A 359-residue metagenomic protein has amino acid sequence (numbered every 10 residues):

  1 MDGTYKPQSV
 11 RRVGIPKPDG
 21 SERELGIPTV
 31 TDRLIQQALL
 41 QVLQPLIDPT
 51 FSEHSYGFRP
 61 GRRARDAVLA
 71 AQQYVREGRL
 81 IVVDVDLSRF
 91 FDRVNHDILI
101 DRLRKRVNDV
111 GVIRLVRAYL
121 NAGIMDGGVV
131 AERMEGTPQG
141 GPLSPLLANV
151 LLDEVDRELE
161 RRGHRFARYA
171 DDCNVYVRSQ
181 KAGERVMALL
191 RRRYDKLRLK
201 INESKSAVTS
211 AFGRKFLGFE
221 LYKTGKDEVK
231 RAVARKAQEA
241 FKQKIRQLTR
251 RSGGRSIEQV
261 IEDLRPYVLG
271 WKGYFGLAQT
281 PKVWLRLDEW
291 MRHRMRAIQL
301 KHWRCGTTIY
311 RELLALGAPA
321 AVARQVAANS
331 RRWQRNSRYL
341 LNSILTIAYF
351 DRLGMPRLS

Functional and structural regions predicted by a protein language model:
G3-G14, P18, T50-R62, D66-G213: Conserved polymerase palm-domain catalytic core
P18, I47-F51, R79-I81, N95-I98 (+5 more regions): Short acidic (Asp/Glu) and glycine-rich catalytic loops that position anionic groups and cofactors
V30-T31, I35-A38, Q72: Duplex nucleic acid-engaging cores and interfaces of nucleic-acid transaction enzymes
N121, R191-R192, K196-D263, Y267-L269: A conserved non-catalytic segment of reverse transcriptases and RNA-directed RNA polymerases corresponding to the late
E132-G136, K230, R246-V260, W271-V283 (+1 more regions): Short, solvent-exposed helix-loop connector elements
S206-R214, D263-Y267, W284-R292, T307-L316: A glycine-rich phosphate-binding loop feature that marks nucleotide/adenosyl-phosphate handling sites
R294, W303-S359: Extended C-terminal regions of large enzymes
